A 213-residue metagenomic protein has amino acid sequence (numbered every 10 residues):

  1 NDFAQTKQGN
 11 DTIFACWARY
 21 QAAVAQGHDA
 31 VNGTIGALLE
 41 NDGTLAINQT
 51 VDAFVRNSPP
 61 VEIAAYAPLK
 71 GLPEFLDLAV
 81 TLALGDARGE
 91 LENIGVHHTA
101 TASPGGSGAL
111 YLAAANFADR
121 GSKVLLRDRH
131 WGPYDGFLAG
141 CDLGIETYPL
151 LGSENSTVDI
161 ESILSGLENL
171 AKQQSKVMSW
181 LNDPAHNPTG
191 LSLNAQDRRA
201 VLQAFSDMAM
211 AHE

Functional and structural regions predicted by a protein language model:
N1-G71: N-terminal "arm"/small-domain region of PLP-dependent enzymes with the aminotransferase-like
P59-H212: Conserved core of the PLP fold type I
